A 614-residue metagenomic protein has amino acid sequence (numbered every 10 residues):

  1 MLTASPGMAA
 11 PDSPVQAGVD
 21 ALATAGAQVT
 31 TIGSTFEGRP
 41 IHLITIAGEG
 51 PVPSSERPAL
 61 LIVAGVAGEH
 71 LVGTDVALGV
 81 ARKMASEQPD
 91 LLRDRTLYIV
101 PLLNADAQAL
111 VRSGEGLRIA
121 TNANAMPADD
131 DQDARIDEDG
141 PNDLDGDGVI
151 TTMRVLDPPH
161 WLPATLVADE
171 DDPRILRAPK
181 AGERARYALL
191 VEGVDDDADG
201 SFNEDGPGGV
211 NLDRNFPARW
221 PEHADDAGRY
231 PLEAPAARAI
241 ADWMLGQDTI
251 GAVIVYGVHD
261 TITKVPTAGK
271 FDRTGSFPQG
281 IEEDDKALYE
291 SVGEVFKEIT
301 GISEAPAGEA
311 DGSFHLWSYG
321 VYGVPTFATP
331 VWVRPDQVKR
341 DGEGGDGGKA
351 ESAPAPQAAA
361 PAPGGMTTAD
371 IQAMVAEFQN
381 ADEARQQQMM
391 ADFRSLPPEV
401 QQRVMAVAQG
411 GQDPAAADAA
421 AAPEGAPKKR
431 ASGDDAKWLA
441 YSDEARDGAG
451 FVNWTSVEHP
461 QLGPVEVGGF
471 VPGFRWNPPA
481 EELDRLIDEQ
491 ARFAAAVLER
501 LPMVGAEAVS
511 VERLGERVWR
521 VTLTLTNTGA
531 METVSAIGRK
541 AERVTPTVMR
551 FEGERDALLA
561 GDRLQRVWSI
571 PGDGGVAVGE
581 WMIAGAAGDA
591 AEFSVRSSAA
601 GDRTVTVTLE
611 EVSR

Functional and structural regions predicted by a protein language model:
L2-I41, E481-R485, E489, F493-V497 (+1 more regions): Short glycine- and acidic-rich boundary segments immediately preceding or forming the N-terminal edge of structured
Q28, Y98-V100, D106, R174-R177 (+4 more regions): Metallocarboxypeptidase
L43-S54: Short beta-strand-to-loop junctions in surface cap/lid or active-site-entrance loops
E56-A59, L71-F277: Active-site/substrate-binding loop(s) of hydrolase catalytic cores
L525-K540: Short amphipathic, basic-aromatic surface patches that mediate peripheral association with negatively charged
R555-A587: Intrinsically disordered, low-complexity Pro/Gly/Ser/Thr-rich segments with frequent PxxP/GP/PP motifs and embedded
G588-S598: Short, aromatic- and glycine-rich surface loops/edge beta-strands on solvent-exposed regions
G601-R614: Edge beta-strands of extracellular beta-sandwich domains
